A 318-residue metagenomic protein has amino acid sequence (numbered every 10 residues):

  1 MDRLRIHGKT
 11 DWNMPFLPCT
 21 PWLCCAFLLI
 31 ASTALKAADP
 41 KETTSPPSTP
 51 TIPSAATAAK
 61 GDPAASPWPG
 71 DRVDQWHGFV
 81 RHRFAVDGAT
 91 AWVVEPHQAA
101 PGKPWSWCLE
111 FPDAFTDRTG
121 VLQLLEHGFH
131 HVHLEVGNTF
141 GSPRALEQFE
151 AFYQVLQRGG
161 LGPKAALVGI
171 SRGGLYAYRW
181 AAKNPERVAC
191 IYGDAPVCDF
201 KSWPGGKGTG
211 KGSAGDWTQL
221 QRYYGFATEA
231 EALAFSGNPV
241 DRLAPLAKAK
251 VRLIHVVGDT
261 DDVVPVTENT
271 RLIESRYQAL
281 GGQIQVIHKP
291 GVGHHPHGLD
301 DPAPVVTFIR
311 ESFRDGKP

Functional and structural regions predicted by a protein language model:
K41-P101, G215-Q221, K317: A domain-start/cap signature at the N-terminus of enzymes
P101-F111: Short beta-strand element of the alpha/beta-hydrolase
F115-V132: Short amphipathic alpha-helix adjacent to the substrate-entry channel of hydrolases
F140-G160, R179: Alpha/beta-hydrolase active-site loop
G160-S171: Alpha/beta-hydrolase fold nucleophile elbow
R179-A230: Hydrolase active-site cap/lid region
G210-Q278: The feature captures the conserved acid-bearing segment of alpha/beta-hydrolase catalytic domains
V263, T267-P318: C-terminal catalytic histidine-bearing segment of alpha/beta-hydrolase fold enzymes
